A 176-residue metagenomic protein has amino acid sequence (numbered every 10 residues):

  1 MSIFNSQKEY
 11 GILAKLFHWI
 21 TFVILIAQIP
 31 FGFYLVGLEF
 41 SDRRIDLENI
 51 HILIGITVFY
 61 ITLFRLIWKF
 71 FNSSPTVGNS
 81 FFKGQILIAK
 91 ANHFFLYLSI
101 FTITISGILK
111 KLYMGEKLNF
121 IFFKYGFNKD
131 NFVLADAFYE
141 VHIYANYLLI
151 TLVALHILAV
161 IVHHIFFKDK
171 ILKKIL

Functional and structural regions predicted by a protein language model:
M1-L176: Membrane-embedded alpha-helical bundles that constitute the cytochrome b-like, heme-associated redox core of multi-pass
